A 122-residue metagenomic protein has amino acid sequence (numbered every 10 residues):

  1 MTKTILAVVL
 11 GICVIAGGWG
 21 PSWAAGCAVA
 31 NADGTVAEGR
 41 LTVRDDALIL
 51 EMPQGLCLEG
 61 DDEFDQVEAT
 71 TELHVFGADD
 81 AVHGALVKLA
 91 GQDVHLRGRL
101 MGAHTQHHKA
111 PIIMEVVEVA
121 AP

Functional and structural regions predicted by a protein language model:
M1-A7: Positively charged n-region of N-terminal signal peptides that target proteins for export
A7-G18: Bacterial N-terminal signal peptides
S22-G34: Short boundary/loop segments of OB/S1/cold-shock single-stranded nucleic-acid-binding domains
N31-L56, G98: Structural detector for short beta-strands of small beta-barrel domains
G55-E63, A103-H107: Short, cysteine-centered beta-strand-loop-beta hairpins and adjacent loop/turn segments enriched in charged/polar
D61-A85: Beta-strand/loop nucleic-acid-binding surfaces
D80-L96: Short nucleic-acid-contacting surface segments enriched for D/E, G, S/T with interspersed K/R
A103-P122: OB-fold/S1-family single-stranded nucleic acid-binding modules
